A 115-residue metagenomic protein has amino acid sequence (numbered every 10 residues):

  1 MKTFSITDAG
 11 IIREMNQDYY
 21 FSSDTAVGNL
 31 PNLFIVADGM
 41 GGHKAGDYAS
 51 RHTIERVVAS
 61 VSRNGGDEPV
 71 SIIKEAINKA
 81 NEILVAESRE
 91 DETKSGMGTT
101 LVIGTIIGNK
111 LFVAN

Functional and structural regions predicted by a protein language model:
M1-N115: PP2C/PPM-type serine/threonine phosphatase catalytic domain
